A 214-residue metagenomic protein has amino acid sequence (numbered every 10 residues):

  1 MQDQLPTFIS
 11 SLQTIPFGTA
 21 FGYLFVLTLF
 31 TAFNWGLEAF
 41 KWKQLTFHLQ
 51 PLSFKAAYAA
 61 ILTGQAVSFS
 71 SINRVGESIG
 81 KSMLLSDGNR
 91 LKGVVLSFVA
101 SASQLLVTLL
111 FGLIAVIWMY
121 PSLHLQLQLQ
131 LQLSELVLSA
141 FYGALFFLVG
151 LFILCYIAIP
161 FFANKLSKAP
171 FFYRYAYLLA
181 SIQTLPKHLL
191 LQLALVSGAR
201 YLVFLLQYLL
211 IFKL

Functional and structural regions predicted by a protein language model:
M1-I61, W118-L214: Predominantly cytoplasmic-facing regulatory/coupling regions of multi-pass membrane proteins
W35, A39, F69, N73 (+5 more regions): Transmembrane alpha-helical segments of multi-pass membrane transport proteins and ion-pumping complexes
K41, L62-T63, V75-I79, R90 (+1 more regions): Generic hydrophobic, aliphatic-rich segments that mediate packing or membrane embedding
T46-L52, E77-L91: Transmembrane-helix boundary and interhelical linker motifs in polytopic inner-membrane proteins
F54-A59, G88-A102: Membrane-interface alpha-helices at helix entry/exit sites of multi-pass transporters
Y58-L84: Extended non-transmembrane interhelical loops and adjacent amphipathic helices of multipass membrane proteins
T63-S71, V95-I117: Membrane-embedded alpha-helical segments of transport systems, primarily multispan ion/solute transporters
K81-L85, S103-L106, V116-L123: Short alpha-helical linear motifs
